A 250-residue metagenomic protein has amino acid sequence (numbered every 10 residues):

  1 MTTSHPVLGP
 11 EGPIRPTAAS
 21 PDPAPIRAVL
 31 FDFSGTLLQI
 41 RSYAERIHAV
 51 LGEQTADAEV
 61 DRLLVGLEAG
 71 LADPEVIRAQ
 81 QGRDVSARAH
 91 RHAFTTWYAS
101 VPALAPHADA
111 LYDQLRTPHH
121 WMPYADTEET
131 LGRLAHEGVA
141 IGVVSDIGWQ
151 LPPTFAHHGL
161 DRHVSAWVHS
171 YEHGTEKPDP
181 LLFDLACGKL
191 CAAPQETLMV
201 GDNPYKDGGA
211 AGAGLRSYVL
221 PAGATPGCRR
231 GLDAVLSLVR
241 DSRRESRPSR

Functional and structural regions predicted by a protein language model:
M1-F31, G35, L104-P106, E128 (+3 more regions): Asp-based, Mg2+/Mn2+-dependent phosphohydrolase catalytic module
V7-A125: N-terminal helical cap/lid subdomain that shapes the substrate entry/recognition surface in HAD-like hydrolases
